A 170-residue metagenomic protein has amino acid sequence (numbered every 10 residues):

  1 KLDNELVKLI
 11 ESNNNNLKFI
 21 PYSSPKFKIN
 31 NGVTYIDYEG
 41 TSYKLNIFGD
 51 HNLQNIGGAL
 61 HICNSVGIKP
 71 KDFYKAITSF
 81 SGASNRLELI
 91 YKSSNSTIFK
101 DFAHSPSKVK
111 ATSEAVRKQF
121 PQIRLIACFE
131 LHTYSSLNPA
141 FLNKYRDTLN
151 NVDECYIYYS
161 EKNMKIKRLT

Functional and structural regions predicted by a protein language model:
K1-T97, Q122: Acidic, Mg2+-coordinating active-site environments of NTP-dependent enzymes
L9-E11, C63, K108-V109, N138-F141: Short, function-defining helix-loop hinge/capping sites that tune catalysis or transport
G58, H104, K108: Conserved cofactor-binding/catalytic machinery of classical short-chain dehydrogenase/reductase
D72, K108-A111: An acidic, carboxylate-rich microenvironment
A83, P106-S107, E114-T170: Active-site beta-alpha connecting loops in nucleotide-dependent enzymes
L87, D101, C155: Hydrophobic, well-ordered secondary-structure elements that form the walls of internal hydrophobic environments
I98-H104: Switch II (G3) loop of P-loop NTPases
